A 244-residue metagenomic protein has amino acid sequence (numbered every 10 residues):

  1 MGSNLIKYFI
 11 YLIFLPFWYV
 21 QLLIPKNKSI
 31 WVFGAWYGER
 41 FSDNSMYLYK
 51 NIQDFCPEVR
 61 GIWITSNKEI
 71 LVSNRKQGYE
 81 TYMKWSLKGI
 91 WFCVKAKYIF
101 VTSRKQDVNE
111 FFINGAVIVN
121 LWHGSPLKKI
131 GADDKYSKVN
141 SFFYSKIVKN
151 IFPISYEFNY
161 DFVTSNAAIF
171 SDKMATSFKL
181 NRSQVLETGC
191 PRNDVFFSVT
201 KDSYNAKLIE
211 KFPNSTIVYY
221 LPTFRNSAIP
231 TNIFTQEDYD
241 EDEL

Functional and structural regions predicted by a protein language model:
M1-G38: Membrane-proximal basic amphipathic "stem/tether" segments
Y11-L15, L22, D54, W91-V94 (+3 more regions): Charged/polar, solvent-exposed surface patches and flexible loops
L15-Y19, S137-F143, I209: Short, functional N-terminal and low-complexity linear motifs
P16, L23, N27, I99-S103 (+2 more regions): Short secondary-structure junctions and interdomain/linker hinges
P25, F112, E157, K211-F212: Short, flexible hinge/linker loops that cap or flank conserved catalytic cores
K28-S29, A116, S215-V218: Nucleotide donor/acceptor-binding cores
I30-V199: Active-site and donor-binding regions of nucleotide-sugar-utilizing enzymes
S42-K50, T176-S177, P191-L244: Conserved catalytic-core segment of nucleotide-activated headgroup transferases in glycan assembly
